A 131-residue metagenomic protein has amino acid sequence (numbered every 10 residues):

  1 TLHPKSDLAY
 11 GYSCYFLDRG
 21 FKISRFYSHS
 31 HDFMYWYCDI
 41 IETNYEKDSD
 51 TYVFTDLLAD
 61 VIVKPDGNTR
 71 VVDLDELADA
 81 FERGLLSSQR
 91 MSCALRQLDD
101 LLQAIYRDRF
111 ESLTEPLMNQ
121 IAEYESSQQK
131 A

Functional and structural regions predicted by a protein language model:
T1-T51, I62: Catalytic core of tubulin tyrosine ligase-like
S13-Y15, Y52, D66-T69, D73-L77 (+3 more regions): Amphipathic, alpha-helical segments enriched in basic
S30, D39-I41, Y45-V53, C93-F110: A long amphipathic alpha-helix within ATP-dependent nucleotide-binding catalytic cores
L57-Q103: A hydrophobic, small-residue-rich beta->alpha segment in the mid-to-C-terminal subdomain of diverse proteins
R96-A131: Cysteine/selenocysteine-centered motifs that mediate thiol-based redox chemistry or coordinate metal-sulfur cofactors
